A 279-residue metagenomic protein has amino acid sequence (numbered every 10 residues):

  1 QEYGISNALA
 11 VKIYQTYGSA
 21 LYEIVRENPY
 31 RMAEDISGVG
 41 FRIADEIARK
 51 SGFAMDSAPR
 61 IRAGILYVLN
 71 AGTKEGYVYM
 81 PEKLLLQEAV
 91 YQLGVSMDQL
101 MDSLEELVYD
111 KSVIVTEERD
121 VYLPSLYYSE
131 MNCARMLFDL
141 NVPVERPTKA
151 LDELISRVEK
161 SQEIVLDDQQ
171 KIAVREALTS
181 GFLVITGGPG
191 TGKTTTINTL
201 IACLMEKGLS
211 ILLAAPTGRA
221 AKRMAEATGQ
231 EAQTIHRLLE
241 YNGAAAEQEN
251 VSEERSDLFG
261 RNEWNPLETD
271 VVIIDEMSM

Functional and structural regions predicted by a protein language model:
Q1-M279: Conserved ATP-binding/catalytic motifs of P-loop helicase motor domains
